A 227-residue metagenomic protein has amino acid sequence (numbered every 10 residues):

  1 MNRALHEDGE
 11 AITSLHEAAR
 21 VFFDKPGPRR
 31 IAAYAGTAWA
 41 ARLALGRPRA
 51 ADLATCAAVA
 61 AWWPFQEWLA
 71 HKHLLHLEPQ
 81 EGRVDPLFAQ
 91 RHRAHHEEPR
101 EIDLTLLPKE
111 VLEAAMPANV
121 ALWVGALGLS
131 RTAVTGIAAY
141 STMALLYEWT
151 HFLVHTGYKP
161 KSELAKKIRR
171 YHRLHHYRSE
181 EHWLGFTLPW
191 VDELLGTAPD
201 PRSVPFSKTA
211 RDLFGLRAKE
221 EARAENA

Functional and structural regions predicted by a protein language model:
M1-Y140, A144, W149, E180-A227: Non-catalytic, topology-defining segments of multipass membrane proteins
F152-H155, R173-Y177, E193: Short basic/hydrophobic patches in alpha-helices and adjacent helix-turn junctions that form amphipathic surface motifs
V154-A165: Interfacial helix-loop-helix junctions of multi-pass membrane proteins
A165-L174: Small-residue-rich segments of transmembrane alpha-helices in multi-pass membrane proteins, especially helix faces
